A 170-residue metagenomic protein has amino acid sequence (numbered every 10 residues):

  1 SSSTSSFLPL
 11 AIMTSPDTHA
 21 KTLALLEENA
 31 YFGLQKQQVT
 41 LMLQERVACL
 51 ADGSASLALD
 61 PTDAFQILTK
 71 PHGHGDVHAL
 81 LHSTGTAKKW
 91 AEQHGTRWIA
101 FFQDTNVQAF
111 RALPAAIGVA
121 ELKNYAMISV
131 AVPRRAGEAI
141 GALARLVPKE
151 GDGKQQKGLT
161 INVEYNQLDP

Functional and structural regions predicted by a protein language model:
S1-P170: Domain-scale recognition of functional cores that engage charged ligands
